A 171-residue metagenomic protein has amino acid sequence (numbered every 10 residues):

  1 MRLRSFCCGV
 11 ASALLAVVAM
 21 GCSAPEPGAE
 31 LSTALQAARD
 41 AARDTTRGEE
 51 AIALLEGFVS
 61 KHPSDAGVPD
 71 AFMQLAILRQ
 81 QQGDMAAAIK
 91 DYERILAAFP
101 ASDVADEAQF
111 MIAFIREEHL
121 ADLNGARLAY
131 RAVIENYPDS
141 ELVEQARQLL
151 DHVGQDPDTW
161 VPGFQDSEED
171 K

Functional and structural regions predicted by a protein language model:
R2-R4, G9, V18-K171: Acidic, polar-rich low-complexity tracts and alpha-helical solenoid repeat scaffolds
